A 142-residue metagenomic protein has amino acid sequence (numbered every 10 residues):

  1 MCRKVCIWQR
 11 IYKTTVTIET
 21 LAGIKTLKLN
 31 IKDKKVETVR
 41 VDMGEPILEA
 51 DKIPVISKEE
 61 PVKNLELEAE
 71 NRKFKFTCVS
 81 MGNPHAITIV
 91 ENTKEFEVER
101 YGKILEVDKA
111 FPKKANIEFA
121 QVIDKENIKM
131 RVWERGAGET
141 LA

Functional and structural regions predicted by a protein language model:
M1-L141: Active-site proximal loop and beta-alpha junction motif in alpha/beta enzyme cores
